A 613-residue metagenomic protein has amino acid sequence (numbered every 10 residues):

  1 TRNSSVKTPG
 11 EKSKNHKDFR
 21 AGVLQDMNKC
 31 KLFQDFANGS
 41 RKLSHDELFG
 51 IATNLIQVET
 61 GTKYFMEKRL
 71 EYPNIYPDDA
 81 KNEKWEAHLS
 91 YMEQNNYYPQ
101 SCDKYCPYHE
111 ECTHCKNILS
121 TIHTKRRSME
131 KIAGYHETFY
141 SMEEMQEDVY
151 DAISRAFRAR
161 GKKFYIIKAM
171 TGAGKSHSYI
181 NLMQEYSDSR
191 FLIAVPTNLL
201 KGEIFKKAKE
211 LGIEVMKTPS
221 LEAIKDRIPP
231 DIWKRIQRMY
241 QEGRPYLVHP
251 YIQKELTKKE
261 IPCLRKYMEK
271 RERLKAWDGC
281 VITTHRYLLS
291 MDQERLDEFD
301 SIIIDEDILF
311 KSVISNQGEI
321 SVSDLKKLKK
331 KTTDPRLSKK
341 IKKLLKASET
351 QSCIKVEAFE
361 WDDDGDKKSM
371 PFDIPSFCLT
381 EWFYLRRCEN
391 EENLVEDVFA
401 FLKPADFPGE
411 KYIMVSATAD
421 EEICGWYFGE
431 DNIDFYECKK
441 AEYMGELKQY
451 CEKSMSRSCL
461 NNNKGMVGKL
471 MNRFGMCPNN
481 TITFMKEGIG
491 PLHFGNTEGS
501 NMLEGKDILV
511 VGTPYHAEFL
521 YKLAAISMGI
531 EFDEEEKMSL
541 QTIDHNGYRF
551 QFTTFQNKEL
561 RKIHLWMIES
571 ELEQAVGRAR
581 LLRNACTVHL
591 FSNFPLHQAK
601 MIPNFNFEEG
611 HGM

Functional and structural regions predicted by a protein language model:
T1-K7, T333-R336: Extended, Lys/Arg-rich, non-catalytic nucleic-acid recognition/anchoring regions of very large nucleic-acid-interacting
S4-S128, S178, I193-V195, L503-V511 (+2 more regions): Modules that initiate DNA replication and primer synthesis
K125-M613: ASCE RecA-like P-loop NTPase motor cores that couple ATP hydrolysis to mechanical translocation on nucleic acids
